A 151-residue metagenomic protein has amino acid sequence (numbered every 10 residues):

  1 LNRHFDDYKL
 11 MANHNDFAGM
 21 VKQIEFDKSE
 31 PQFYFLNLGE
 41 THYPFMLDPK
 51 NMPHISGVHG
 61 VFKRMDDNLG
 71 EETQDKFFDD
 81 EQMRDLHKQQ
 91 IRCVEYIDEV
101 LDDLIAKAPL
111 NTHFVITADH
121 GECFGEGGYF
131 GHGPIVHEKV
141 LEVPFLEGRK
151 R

Functional and structural regions predicted by a protein language model:
L1-R151: Catalytic domains that recognize anionic headgroups
